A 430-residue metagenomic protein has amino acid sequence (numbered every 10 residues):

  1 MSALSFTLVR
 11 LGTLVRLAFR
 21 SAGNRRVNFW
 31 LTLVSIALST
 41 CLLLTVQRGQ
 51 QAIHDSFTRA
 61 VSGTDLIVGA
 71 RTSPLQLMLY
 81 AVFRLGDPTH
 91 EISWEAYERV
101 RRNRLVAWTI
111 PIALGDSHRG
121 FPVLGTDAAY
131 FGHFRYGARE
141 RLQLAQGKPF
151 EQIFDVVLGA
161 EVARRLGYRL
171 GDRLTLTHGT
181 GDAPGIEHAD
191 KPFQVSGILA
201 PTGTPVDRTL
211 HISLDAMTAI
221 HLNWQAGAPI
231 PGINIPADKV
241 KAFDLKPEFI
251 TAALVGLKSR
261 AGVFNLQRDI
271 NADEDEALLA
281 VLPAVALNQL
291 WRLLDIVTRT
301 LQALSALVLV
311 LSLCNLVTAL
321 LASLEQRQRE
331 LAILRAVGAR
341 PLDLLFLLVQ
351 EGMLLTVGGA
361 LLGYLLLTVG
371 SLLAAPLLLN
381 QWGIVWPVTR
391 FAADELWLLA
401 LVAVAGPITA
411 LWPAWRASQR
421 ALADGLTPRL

Functional and structural regions predicted by a protein language model:
M1-L44, D55, V349, L422 (+1 more regions): N-terminal Sec/SRP start-transfer signal
A22, R335-L342, R420, R429-L430: Short helix-to-coil transition segments within interhelical loops that connect adjacent transmembrane helices
L31-L42, D295-T318, G352-G363, L398 (+2 more regions): Alpha-helical transmembrane segments of integral membrane proteins
C41-G132, K148-Q152, A242, I270-A272 (+1 more regions): Hydrophobic, regular-secondary-structure patches
S117-A129, G137-P231: Hydrophobic secondary-structure segments that place a key small or acidic residue at a functional site
E187-Q194, I198-T298: Mechanotransmission and gating elements of multispan inner-membrane complexes involved in transport and envelope
V308-L311, L321-A375, A405, P413: Transmembrane alpha-helical interface segments in multi-pass membrane proteins
L361-L401, L411-R420, D424: Short helix-loop junctions at transmembrane helix boundaries
